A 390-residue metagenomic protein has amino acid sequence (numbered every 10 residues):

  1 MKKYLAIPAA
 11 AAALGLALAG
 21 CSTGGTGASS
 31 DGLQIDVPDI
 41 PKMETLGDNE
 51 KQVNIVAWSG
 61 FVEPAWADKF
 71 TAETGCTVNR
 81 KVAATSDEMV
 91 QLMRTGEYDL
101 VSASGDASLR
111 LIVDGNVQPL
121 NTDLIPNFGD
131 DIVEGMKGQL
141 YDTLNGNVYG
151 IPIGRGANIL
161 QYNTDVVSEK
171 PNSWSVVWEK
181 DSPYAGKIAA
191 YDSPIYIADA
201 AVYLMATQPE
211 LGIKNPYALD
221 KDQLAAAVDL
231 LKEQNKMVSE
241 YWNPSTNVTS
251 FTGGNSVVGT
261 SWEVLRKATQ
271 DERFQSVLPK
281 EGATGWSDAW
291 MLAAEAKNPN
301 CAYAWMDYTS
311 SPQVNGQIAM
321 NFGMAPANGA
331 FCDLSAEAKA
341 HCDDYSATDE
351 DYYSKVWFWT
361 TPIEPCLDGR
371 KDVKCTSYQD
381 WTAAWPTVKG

Functional and structural regions predicted by a protein language model:
A19-D31: Bacterial lipoprotein signal-peptidase II cleavage site
L33-L111: Early extracytoplasmic/lumenal segment of secretory-pathway proteins
F61-E63, S102-T252: Extracytoplasmic ligand-binding site segments that recognize negatively charged/polar headgroups
A107-I112, V258-R273: A ligand-binding cleft/hinge motif common to bilobed small-molecule-binding domains
P126-D130, A225-E233, D271-A294: Periplasmic-binding protein-like
A293-P362: Mature extracytoplasmic/periplasmic domains
S354-G390: Conserved C-terminal helix/tail region of periplasmic/extracytoplasmic solute-binding proteins
